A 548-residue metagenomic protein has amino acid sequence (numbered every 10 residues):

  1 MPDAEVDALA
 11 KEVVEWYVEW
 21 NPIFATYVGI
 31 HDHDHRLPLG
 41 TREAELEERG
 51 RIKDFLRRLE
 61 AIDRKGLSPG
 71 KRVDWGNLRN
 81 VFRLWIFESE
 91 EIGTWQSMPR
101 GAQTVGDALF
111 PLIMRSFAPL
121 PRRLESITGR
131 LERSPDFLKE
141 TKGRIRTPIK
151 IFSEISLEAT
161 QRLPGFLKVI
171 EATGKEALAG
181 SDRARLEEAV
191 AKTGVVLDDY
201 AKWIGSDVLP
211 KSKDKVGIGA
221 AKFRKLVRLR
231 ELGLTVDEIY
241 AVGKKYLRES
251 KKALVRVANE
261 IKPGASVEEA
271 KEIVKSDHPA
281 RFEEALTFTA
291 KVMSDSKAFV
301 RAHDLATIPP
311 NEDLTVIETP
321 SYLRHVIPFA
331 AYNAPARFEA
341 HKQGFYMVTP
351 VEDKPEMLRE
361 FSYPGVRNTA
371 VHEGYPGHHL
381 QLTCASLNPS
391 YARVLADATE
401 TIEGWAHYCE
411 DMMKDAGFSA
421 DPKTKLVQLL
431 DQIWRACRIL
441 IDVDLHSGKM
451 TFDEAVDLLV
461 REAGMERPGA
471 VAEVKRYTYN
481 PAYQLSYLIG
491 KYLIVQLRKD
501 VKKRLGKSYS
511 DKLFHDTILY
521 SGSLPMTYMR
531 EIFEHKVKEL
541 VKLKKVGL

Functional and structural regions predicted by a protein language model:
M1-L548: N-terminal maturation segment of proteins
